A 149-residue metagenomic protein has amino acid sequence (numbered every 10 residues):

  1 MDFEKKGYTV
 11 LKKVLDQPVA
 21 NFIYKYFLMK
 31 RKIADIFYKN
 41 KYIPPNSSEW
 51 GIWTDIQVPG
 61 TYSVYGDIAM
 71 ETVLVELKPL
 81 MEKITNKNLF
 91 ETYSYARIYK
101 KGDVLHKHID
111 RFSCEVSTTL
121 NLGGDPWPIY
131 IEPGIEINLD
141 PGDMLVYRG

Functional and structural regions predicted by a protein language model:
M1-T85: Non-heme Fe(II)/2-oxoglutarate
D2-K5, F90, G123: A short, polar/charged loop/turn motif at coil->beta-strand junctions and beta-hairpin connectors
Y8, Y93, P128: A residue-level signal for beta-strand positions that form part of recognition/binding surfaces within mature
E76-L80, Y95, S117: Generic beta-strand or strand-like secondary-structure segments
N86-Y95: A short coil-to-beta-strand element that immediately follows conserved catalytic motifs
I98: Conserved active-site beta-strand element of glycosyltransferases/polysaccharide synthases
K101-G149: Catalytic core of non-heme Fe(II) oxygenases with the double-stranded beta-helix
